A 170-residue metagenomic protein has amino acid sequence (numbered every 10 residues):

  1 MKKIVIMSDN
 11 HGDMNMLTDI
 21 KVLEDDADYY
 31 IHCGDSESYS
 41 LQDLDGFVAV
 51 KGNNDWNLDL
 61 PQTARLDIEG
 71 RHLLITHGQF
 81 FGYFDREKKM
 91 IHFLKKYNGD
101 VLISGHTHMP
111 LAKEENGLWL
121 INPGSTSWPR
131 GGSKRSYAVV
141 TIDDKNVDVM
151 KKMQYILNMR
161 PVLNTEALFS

Functional and structural regions predicted by a protein language model:
M1-D45, D55, D59-Q62, G70 (+2 more regions): N-terminal active-site segment of His-dependent metallophosphoesterases
I6-S8, Y29-D35, V48-N53, L74-H77 (+2 more regions): Active-site neighborhood of phospho(di)ester-bond hydrolases with catalytic His/Asp-centered motifs
D9-I20, D45, F80-K88, V149-L157: Short N-terminal helix-initiation segments at or just after the protein's N-terminus
H11-M16, E37-L41, N54-D59, F81-D85 (+2 more regions): Active-site environment of divalent metal-dependent phosphoester hydrolases
L17-T18, D67-E69, Y97, I121-S170: Binuclear metal-dependent phosphoesterase catalytic core
Y29-C33, D55-L58, L73-H77, N98-L102 (+3 more regions): Glycine-rich loops and low-complexity Gly/Arg-rich segments that provide flexible linkers or classic glycine-based
G46-V48, F84-N146: Conserved beta-sheet core of the metallophosphoesterase superfamily
V50-N53, L58-N98: Helix-adjacent hinge/juxtasegments
